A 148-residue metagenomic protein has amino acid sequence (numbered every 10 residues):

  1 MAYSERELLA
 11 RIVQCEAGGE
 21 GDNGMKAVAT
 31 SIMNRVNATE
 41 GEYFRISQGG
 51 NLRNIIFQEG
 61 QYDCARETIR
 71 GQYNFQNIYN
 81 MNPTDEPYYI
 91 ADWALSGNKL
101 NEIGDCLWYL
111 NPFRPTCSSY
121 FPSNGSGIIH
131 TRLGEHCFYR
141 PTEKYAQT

Functional and structural regions predicted by a protein language model:
A2-T148: Bacterial extracytoplasmic/cell-wall-associated proteins, especially those involved in peptidoglycan
